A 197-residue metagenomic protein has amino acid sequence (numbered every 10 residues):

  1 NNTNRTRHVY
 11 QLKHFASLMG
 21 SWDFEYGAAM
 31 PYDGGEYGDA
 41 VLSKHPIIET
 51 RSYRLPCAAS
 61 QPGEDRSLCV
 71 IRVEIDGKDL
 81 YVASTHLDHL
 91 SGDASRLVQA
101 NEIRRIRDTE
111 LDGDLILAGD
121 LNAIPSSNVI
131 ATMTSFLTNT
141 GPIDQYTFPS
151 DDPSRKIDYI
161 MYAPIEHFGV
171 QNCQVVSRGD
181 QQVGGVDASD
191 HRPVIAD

Functional and structural regions predicted by a protein language model:
N1, G27-M30, S43-H45, S52-L55 (+5 more regions): Active-site-proximal beta-strand/loop segments in catalytic clefts of secreted hydrolases
N1-D79, H167-S177: Structured beta-strand-rich core segments of catalytic domains in phosphoester-bond hydrolases
N1-R7, Y32-G34, L90-G92, L121-N128 (+1 more regions): Active-site environment of divalent metal-dependent phosphoester hydrolases
T6, P62, A94-V98, D190: Conserved phosphate-coordination/catalytic loops
H8-Q11, F15, R96-I103, S126-V129: Stable alpha-helical elements in mature extracytoplasmic
D39, R66-L68, D79-V82, D114 (+2 more regions): Structural motif
E74, A94, R107-I116, N122-D197: Metal-dependent phosphoester-hydrolase catalytic domains
K78, V82, L87-D108, I116 (+1 more regions): Active-site beta-loop-alpha substructure in enzyme catalytic cores, prototypically the cysteine-centered nucleophile
